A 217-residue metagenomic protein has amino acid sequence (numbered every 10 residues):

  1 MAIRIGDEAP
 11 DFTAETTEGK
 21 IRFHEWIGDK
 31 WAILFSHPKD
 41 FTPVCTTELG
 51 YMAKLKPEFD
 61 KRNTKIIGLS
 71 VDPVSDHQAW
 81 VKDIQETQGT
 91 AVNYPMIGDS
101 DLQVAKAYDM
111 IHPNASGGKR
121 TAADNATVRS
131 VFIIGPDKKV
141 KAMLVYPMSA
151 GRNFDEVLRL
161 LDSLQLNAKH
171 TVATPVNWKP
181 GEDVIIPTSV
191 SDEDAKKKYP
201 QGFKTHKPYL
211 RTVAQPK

Functional and structural regions predicted by a protein language model:
M1-K217: Chalcogenol-based redox active-site neighborhoods
